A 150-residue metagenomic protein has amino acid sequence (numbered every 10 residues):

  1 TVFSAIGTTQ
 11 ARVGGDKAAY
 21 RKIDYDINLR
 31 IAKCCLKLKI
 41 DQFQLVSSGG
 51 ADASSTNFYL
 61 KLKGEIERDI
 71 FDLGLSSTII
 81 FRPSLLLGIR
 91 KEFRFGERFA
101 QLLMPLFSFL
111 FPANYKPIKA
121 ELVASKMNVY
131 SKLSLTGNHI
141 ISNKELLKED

Functional and structural regions predicted by a protein language model:
T1-R30, C34-K37: NAD(P)H-binding glycine-rich loop region in Rossmannoid oxidoreductase-like domains and their noncatalytic homologs
S4-I6, R30-K33, Q42, G88 (+2 more regions): Structured catalytic cores of enzymes that bind and process phosphorylated ligands/cofactors
A5-I6, F43-G49, F81-P83: SDR active-site strand-loop-helix element
T9-Q10, G49-D52, L87: Short, catalytically relevant binding-site loops at active-site mouths
R12-D16, G50-A51, S108-F111: Short amphipathic alpha-helical segments at helix-loop
A19-I27, G50-L62: Alpha-helix N-cap/loop-to-helix boundary motif
L38-D41, G74-S76: A short helix->loop->beta-strand "cap" motif at the edges of active sites that frequently abuts
A53-D150: Oxidoreductase cofactor-interface core, primarily capturing Rossmann-like NAD(P)-dependent enzymes
